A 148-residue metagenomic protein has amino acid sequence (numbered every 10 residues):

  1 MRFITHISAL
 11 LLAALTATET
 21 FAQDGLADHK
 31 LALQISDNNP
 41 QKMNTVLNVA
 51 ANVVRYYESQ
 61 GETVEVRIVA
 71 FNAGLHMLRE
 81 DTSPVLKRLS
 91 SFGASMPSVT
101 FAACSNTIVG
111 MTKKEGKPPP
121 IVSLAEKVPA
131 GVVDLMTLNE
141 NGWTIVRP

Functional and structural regions predicted by a protein language model:
M1-S8: Bacterial N-terminal signal peptides that target proteins for export
A9-L10, T20: Cleavable N-terminal signal peptides
F21-P148: Secreted/extracellular ectodomain signature
